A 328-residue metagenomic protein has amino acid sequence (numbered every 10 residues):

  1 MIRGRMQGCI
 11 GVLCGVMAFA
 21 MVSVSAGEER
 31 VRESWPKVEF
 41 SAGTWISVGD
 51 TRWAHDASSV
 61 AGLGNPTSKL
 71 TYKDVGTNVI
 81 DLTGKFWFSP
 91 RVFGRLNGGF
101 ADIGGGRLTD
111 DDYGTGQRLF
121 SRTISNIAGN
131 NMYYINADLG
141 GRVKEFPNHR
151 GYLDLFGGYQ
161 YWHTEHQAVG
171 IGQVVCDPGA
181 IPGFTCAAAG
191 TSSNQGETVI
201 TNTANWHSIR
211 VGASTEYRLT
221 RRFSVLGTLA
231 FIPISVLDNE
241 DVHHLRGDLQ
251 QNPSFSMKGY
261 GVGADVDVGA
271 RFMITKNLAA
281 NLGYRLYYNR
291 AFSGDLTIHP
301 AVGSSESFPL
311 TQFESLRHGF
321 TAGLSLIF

Functional and structural regions predicted by a protein language model:
M1-K37: Cleavable N-terminal export/targeting peptides
G27-V38, W87-F93, K144-L153, L219-V225 (+1 more regions): Short loop/turn motifs that connect adjacent beta-strands in outer-membrane beta-barrel proteins
V38-V48, L96-D102, G141, L155-H163 (+4 more regions): Transmembrane beta-barrel strands of outer-membrane/channel proteins
G49-T77, F100-I135, Y161-W206, P233-D267 (+1 more regions): Extracellular/periplasm-exposed beta-strand and loop segments of Gram-negative cell-envelope proteins, dominated by
L82-F86, I135-V143, G157-Y159, V211-Y217 (+4 more regions): Residues on the lipid-exposed face of transmembrane beta-strands in outer-membrane beta-barrel proteins
N130-L139, R150-D154: A structural/positional concept
A204-R210, R218-L226, G261-G263: Short gly/pro-enriched beta-turn/loop segments at secondary-structure junctions
